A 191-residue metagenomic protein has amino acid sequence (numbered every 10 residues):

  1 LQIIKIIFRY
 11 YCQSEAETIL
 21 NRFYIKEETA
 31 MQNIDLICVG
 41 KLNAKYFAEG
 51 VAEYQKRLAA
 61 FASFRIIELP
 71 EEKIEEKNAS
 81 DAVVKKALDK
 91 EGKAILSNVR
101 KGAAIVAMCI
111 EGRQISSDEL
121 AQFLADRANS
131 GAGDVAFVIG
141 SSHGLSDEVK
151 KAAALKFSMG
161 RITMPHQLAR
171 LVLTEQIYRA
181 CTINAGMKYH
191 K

Functional and structural regions predicted by a protein language model:
Y10-A30: Short, Lys/Arg-enriched N-terminal segments with co-localized hydrophobic residues within the first ~10-30 amino acids
M31-L58: N-terminal beta1-alpha1 ligand-phosphate binding loop
D35-I37, R65-I67, A136: A structural signal for isolated positions on well-ordered beta-strands in alpha/beta enzyme cores
L42, I110-R113, S141-G144: Short glycine-rich anion-binding loops that position phosphate/pyrophosphate groups of nucleotides and phosphorylated
A60-I74: A short beta-strand-loop structural module common to alpha/beta enzyme folds
A62, G102-A103, A153: Short, well-ordered alpha-helix to beta-strand connector turns
P70-V135: S-adenosyl-L-methionine/SAH cofactor-binding core of RNA-modifying enzymes
H143, D147-K191: Structured adenosyl-cofactor binding patch, chiefly the S-adenosyl-L-methionine
